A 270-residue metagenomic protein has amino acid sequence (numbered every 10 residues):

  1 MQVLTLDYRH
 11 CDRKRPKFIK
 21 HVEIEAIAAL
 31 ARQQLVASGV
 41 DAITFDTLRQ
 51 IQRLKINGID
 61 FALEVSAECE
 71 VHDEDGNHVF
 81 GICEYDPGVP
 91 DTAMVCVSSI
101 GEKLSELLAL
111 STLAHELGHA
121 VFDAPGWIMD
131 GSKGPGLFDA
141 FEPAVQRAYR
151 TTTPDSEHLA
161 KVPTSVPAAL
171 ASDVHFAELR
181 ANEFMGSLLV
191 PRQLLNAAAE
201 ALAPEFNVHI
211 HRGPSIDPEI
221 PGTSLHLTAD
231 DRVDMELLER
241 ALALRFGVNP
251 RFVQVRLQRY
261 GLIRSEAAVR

Functional and structural regions predicted by a protein language model:
M1-R270: Active-site hotspot residues in diverse enzymes, especially metal/ion-binding acidic/histidine motifs
